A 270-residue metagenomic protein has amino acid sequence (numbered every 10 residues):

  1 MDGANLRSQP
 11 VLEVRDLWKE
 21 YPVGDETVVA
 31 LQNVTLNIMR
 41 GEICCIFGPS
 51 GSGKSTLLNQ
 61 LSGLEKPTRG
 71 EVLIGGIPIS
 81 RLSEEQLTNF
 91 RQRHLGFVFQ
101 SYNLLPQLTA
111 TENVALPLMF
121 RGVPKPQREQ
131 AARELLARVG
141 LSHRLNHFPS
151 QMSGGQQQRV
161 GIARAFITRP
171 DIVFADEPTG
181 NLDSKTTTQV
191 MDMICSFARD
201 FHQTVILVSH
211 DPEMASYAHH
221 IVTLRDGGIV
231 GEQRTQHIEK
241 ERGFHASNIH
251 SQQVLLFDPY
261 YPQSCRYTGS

Functional and structural regions predicted by a protein language model:
M1-E20, T235-S270: ABC-family P-loop ATPase nucleotide-binding domain
A4, D25, G76, G155 (+4 more regions): Intrinsically disordered, low-complexity regions
P10-L224: ABC family nucleotide-binding domain
R81, R234-T235: Short amphipathic beta-strand/extended segments with alternating polar/hydrophobic composition
M214, V230, I238-E239: Flexible, glycine-rich phosphate/dinucleotide-binding loops and adjacent beta-alpha linkers at cofactor/substrate
I221-Q233: H-loop (His-switch) and adjacent beta-strand-loop-beta switch element of ABC-type ATPase nucleotide-binding domains
